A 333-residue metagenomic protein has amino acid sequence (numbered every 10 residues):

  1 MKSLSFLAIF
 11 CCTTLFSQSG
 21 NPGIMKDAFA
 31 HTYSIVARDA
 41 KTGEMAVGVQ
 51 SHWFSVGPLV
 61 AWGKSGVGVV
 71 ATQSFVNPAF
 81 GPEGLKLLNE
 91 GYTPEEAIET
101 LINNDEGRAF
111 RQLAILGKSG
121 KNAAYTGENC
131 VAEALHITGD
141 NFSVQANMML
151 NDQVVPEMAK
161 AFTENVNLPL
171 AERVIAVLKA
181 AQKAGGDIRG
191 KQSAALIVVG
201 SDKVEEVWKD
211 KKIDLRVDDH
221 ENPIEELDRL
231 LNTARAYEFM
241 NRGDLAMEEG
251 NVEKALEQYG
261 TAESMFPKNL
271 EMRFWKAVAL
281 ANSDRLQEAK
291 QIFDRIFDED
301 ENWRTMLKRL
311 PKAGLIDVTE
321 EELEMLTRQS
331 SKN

Functional and structural regions predicted by a protein language model:
Q18-R189, A195-L196, D218-N251, G260 (+1 more regions): Alpha/propeptide regions of enzymes that mature by internal proteolysis
E248, N282-S283, I316: Register position in tetratricopeptide repeats
P267, E301-N302: Short coil turns that delineate tetratricopeptide repeat
W275, R309-L310: Canonical tetratricopeptide repeat
